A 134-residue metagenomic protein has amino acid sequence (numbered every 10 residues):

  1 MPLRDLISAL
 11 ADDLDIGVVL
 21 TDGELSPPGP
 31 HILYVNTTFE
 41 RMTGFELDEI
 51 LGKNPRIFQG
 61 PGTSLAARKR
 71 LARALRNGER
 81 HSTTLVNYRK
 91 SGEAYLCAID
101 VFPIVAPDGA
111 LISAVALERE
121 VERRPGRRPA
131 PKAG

Functional and structural regions predicted by a protein language model:
V18-D22: Short hydrophobic secondary-structure edge segments in sensory/regulatory modules of signaling proteins
G23-L25, V86-G92, V105-P107: PAS-family sensory domains
G29-L33: Conserved hydrophobic beta-strand signature of PAS-family and PAS-like sensory domains
F39-I50: PAS/PAS-like sensory domain cap-loop motif
L51-G62: PAS-family sensory/regulatory domains
P61-E93: Terminal output helix/cap of sensory domains in signal transduction proteins
T84, Y88, I99-F102, L117: PAS-family sensory domains
A110-K132: PAS-family sensory domains
